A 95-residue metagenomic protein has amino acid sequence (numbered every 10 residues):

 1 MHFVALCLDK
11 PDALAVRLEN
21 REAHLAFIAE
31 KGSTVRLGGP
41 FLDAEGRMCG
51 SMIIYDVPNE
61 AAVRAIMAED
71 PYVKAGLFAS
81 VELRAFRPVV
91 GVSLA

Functional and structural regions predicted by a protein language model:
M1-A95: Conserved, structured core segments of small domains
